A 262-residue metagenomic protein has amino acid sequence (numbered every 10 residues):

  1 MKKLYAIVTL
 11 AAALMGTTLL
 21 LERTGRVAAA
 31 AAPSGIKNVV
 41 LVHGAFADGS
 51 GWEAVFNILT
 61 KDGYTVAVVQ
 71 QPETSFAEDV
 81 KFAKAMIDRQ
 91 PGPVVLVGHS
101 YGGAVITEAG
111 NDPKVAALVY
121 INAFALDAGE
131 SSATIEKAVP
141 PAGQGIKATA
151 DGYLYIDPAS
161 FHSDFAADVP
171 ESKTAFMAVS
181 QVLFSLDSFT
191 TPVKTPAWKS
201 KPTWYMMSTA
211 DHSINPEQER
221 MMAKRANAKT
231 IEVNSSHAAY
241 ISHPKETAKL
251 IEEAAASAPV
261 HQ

Functional and structural regions predicted by a protein language model:
M1-T9: Bacterial N-terminal signal peptides that target proteins for export
A32-P91, A142: Active-site catalytic motif of lipid deacylating hydrolases and related acyltransferases
V69-Q71, I231-S236: Short glycine-rich catalytic loops that host catalytic nucleophiles or stabilize transition states across multiple
V97-G102, I106: Gly/Ala-rich beta-loop-alpha elbow adjacent to hydrolase catalytic centers
K114-P158, H162, S185-F189: Flexible "cap/lid" loop of the alpha/beta hydrolase fold
L118, P202-D211: Conserved strand-to-loop "acid loop" that flanks and positions the catalytic carboxylate
F176-W198: Active-site nucleophile elbow and catalytic-triad environment of alpha/beta-hydrolase enzymes
T209-N234, E246, E253-A254: Conserved loop-alpha-helix segment in the C-terminal half of the alpha/beta-hydrolase fold that carries the catalytic
